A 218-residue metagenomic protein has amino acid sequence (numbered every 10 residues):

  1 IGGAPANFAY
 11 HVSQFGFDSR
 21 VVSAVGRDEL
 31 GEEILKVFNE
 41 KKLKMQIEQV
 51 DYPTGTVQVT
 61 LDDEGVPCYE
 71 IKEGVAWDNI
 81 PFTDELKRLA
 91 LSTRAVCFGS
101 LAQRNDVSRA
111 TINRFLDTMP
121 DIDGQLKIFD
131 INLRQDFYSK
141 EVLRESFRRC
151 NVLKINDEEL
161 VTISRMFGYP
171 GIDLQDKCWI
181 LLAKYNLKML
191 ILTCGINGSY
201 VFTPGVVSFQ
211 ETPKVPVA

Functional and structural regions predicted by a protein language model:
I1-A4: A short, glycine/small-residue-rich beta-strand->loop->alpha-helix junction that serves as a flexible
N7-D18, L61: Alpha-helix C-terminal capping segments
D18-S100, D117, D121-D123: Conserved N-terminal subdomain of the carbohydrate kinase-like
R88-L89, E145-S146, A183: Structural alpha-helical scaffold elements that stabilize or flank donor/cofactor-binding regions in carbohydrate
A95-I180, S199: Conserved beta-alpha-beta core of the PfkB/ribokinase-like small-molecule kinase fold
G171-A218: Conserved phosphate-binding/catalytic region of the ribokinase-like
